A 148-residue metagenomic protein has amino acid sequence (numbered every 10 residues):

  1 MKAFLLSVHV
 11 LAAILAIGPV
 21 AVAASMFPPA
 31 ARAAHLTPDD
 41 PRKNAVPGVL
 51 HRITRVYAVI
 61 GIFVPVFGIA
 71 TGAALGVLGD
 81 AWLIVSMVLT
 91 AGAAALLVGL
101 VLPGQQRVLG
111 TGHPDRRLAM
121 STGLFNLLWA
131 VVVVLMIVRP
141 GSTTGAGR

Functional and structural regions predicted by a protein language model:
M1-R148: Polytopic transmembrane helical bundles with strong interfacial aromatic enrichment
